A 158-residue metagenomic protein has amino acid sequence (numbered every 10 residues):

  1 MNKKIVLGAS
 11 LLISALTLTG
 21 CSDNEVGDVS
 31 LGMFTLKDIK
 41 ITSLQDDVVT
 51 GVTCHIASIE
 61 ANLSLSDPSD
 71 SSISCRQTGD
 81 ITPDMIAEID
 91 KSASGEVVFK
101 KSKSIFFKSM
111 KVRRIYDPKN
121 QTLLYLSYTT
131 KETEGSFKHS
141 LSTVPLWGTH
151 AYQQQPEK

Functional and structural regions predicted by a protein language model:
M1-G8: Bacterial N-terminal signal peptides that target proteins for export
L18-G20: C-terminal motif of bacterial Sec signal peptides marking the signal peptidase cleavage site
D23-S74: N-terminal secretory signal peptides
N24-L31, A93, W147, Q153-E157: Glycine- and small hydrophobic-rich membrane-insertion segments that are intrinsically disordered in solution
D47-T50, P118-T122: Short, solvent-exposed coil/turn segments at beta-strand boundaries
T53-K119: Mature extracytoplasmic domains of secretory-pathway proteins
K119-K158: C-terminal partner/receptor-binding element of secreted or periplasmic proteins
